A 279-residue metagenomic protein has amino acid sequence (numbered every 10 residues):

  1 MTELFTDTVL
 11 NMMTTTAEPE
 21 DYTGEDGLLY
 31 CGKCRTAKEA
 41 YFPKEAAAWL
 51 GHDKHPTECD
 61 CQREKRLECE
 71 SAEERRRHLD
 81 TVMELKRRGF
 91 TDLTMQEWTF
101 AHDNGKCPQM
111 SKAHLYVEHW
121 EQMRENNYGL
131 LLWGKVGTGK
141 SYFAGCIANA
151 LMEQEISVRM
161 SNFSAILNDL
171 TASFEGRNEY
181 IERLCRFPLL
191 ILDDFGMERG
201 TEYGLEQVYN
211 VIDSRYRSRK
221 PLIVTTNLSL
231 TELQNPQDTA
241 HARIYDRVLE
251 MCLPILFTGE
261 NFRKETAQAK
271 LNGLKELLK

Functional and structural regions predicted by a protein language model:
M1-C107, E265-K279: A short, basic N-terminal segment
A37, A150-Q154, S214: Active-site catalytic microenvironments for nucleophilic, acid-base chemistry
F90, T94-L130: Pre-Walker A (pre-P-loop) alpha-helix and adjacent loop at the N terminus of AAA/AAA+ ATPase modules, a conserved
P108-V117, A148-L189, R199-E206: Short glycine-rich substrate-engagement loop in P-loop NTPases that contacts/grips substrate
R124-A144: Walker A/P-loop nucleotide-binding motif
N127-L131, V158, L189, P221: Residue-level preference for the first positions of well-ordered beta-strands
L167-L170, E198-K279: Replace "adjacent to P-loop NTPase cores in ATP/GTP-dependent enzymes" with "adjacent to NTP-binding cores
D194-F195: Walker B catalytic acidic pair
